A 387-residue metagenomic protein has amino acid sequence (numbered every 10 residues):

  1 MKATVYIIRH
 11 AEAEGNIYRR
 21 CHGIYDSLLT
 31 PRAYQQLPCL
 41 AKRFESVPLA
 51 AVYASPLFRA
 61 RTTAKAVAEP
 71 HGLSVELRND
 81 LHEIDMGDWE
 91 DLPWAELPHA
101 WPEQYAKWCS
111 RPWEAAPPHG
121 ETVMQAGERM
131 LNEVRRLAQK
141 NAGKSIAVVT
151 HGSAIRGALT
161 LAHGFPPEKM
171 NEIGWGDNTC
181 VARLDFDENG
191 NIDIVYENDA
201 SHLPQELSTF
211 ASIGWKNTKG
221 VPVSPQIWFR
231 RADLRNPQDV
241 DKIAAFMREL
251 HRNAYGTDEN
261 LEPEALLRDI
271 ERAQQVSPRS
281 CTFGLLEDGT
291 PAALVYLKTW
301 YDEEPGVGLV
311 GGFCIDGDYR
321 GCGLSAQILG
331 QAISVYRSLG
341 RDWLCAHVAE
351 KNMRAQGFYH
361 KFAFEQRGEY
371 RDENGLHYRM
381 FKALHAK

Functional and structural regions predicted by a protein language model:
K2, I8-L73, L77: Active-site-proximal alpha-helix that buttresses catalytic centers in soluble enzyme cores
K2-A3, D88-E96, L161-L234: Acidic, low-complexity terminal tails and accessory targeting/binding regions of phosphate-metabolizing enzymes
H71-L131, Y196: Phosphate-handling substructures
D80, F313-R320, V348-A349: A short, internal acetyl-CoA/4′-phosphopantetheine-binding micro-motif in the GNAT/acyltransferase core
P237-D318, L329-Q331, V335, H385: Acetyl-CoA-dependent GNAT
S325, L329, K351-A355, R371-Y378: Short glycine/proline-centered loop/turn elements that form peptide/ligand docking sites
Y336-H347: Conserved GNAT acetyl-CoA-binding A-motif
C345-V348, H360-R379: Conserved catalytic-core motifs of GNAT/GCN5-like acyltransferases
